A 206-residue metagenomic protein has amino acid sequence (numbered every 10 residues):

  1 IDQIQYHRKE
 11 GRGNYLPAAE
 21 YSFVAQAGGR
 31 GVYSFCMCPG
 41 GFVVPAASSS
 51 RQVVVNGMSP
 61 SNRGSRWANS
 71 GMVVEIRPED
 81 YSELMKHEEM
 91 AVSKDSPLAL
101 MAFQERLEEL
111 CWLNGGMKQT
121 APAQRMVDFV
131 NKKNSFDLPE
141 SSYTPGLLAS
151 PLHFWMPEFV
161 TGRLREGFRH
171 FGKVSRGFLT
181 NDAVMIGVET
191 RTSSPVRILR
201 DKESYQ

Functional and structural regions predicted by a protein language model:
I1-Q206: Residues forming the flavin
